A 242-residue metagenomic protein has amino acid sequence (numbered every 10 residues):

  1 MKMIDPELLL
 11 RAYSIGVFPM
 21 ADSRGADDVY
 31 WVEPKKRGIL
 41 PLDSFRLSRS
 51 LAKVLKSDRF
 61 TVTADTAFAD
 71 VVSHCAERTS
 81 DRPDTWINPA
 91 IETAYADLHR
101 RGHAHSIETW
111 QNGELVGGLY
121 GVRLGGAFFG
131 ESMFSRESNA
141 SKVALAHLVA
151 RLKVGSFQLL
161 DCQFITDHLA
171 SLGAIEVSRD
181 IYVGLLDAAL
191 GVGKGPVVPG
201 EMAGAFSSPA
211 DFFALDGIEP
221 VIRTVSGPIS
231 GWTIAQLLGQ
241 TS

Functional and structural regions predicted by a protein language model:
M1-S242: N-acyltransferase acceptor-side catalytic subdomain
